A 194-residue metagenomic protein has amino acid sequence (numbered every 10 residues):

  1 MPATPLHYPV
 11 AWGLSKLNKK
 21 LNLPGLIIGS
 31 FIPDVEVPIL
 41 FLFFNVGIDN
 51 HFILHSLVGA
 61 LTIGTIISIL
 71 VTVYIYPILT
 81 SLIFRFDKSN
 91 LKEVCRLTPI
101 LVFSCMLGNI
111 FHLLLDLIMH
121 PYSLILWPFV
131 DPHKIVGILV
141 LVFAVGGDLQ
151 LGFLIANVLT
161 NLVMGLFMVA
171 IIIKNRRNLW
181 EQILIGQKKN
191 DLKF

Functional and structural regions predicted by a protein language model:
M1-F194: N-terminal membrane-targeting hydrophobic helices
